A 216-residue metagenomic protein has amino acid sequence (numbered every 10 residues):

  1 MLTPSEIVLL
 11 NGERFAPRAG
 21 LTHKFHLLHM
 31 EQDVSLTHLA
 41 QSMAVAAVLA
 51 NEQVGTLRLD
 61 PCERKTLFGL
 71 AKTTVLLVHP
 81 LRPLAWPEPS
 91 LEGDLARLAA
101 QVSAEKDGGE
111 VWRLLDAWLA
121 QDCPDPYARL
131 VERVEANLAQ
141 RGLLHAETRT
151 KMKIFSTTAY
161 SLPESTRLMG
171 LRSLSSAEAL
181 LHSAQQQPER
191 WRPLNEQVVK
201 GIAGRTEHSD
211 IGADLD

Functional and structural regions predicted by a protein language model:
M1-D125: Short, amphipathic alpha-helical interface elements at domain boundaries that mediate macromolecular binding
T56, L143-L144: Short aromatic/hydrophobic-glycine micro-motifs
L130-L143: Amphipathic, coiled-coil-like alpha-helical scaffolding segments used for oligomerization/assembly
G142, T150-D216: Glycine-rich, aromatic-bearing surface loops/beta-hairpins
